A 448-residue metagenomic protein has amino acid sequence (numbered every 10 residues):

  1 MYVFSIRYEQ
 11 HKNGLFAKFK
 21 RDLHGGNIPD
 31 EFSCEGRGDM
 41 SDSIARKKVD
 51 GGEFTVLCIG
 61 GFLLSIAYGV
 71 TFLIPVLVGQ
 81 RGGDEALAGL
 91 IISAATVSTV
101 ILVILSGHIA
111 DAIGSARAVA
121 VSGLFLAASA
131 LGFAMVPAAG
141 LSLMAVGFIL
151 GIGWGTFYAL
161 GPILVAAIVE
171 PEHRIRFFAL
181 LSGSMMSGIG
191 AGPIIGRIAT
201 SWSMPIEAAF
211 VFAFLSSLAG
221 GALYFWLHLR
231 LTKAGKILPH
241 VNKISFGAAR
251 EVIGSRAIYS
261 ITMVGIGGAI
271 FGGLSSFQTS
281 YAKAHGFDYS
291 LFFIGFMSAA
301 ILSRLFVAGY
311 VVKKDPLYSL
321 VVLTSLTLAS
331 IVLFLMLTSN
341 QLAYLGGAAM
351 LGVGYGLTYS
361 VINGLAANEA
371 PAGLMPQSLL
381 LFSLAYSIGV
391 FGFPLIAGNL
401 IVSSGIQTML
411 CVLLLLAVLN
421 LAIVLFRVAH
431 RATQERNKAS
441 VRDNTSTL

Functional and structural regions predicted by a protein language model:
S41-G51, L231-I261, D443-N444: Juxtamembrane intracellular "pre-TM" segments in multi-pass secondary transporters
K47-T96, Y259-V264, G268-Y281, H285: Helix-loop boundary and gating motifs at the non-cytosolic
G69, T96-I104, I189-G190, M297-L305 (+1 more regions): Residue-level signature of mid-helix packing/kink "hotspots" within the transmembrane helices of 12-pass Major
L102-G114, S303-P316, I401: Helix-to-loop junctions at the C-terminal end of transmembrane segments in multipass secondary transporters
R117-L131, Y318-V332: Structural signature of the two symmetry-related core transmembrane helices
S142-T156, A343-L357: Hydrophobic core of transmembrane alpha-helices in multi-pass small-molecule transporters, especially MFS/SLC-type
F148-G183: Cytoplasmic helix-loop-helix junction between adjacent transmembrane helices in 12-TM secondary transporters
F214-K236, I423-R427: C-terminal membrane-cytosol helix-exit motif in multi-pass small-molecule transporters
